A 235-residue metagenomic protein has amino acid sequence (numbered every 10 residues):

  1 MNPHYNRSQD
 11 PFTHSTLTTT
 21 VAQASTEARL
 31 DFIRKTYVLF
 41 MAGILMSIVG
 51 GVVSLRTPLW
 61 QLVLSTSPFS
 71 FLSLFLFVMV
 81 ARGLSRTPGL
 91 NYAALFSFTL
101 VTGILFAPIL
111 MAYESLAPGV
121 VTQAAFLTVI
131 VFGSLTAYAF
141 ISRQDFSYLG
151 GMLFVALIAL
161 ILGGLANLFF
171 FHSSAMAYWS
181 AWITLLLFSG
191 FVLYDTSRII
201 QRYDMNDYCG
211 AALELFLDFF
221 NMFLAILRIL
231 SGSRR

Functional and structural regions predicted by a protein language model:
M1-R235: A hydrophobic alpha-helical transmembrane-helix feature that marks the membrane cores and membrane-interface segments
